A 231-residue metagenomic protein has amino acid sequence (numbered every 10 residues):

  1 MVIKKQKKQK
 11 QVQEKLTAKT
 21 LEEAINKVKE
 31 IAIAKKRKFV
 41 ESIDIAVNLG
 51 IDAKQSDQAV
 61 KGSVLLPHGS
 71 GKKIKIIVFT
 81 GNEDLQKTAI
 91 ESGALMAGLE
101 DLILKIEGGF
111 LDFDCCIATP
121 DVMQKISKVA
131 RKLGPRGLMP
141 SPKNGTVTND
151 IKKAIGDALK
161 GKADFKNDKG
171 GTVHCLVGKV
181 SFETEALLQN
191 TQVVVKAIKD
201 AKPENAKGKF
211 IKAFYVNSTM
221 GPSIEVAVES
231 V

Functional and structural regions predicted by a protein language model:
M1-K19, E23, E204-N205, E225-V231: Intrinsically disordered, compositionally biased charged tails
Q13, I25-K35, I155, L159-K162 (+1 more regions): Structural signal for hydrophobic packing residues in well-ordered secondary-structure cores of soluble enzyme domains
A24, A89, G134, V216: Residue-level signature of catalytic and energy-coupling elements of molecular machines, predominantly ATP/GTP-dependent
N26-Q86: Translation machinery proteins
K35-E41, A201-A213: Flexible, glycine/charged-enriched surface loops at secondary-structure junctions
T80, V177-K179, S218-M220, V228-S230: Flexible glycine-/small-residue-rich
T88-L95: Glycine-rich phosphate-binding loops that contact phosphosugars or nucleotide phosphates
L95-K199: Long, charge-patterned amphipathic alpha-helical coiled-coil/hairpin "stalk" segments used as oligomerization
